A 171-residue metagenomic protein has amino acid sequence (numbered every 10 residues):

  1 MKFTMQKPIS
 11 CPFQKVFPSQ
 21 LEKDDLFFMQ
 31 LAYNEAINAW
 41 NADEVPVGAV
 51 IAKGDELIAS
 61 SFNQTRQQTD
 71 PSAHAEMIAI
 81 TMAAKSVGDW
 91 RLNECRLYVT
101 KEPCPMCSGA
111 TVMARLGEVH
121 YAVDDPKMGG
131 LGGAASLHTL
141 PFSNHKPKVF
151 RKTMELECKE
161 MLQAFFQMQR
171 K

Functional and structural regions predicted by a protein language model:
M1-A39, P103-K171: Zinc-dependent deaminase
A32, A36-A39, A49, A59 (+2 more regions): Small-residue (primarily alanine) positions within well-ordered alpha-helices, especially packing/interaction faces
D43-V47, N93: Short, basic and Ser/Thr-rich N-terminal targeting/leader segments
V47-D55: Short beta-strand scaffold segments in enzyme catalytic cores
I58-T65, K148: Short beta->alpha transition motifs characteristic of CBS
T65, V99, V123: Residues that line or immediately flank small-molecule/substrate-binding pockets and catalytic motifs
Q67-I78: A short, polar/charged loop-to-alpha-helix boundary motif
D89-K101: Immediate flanking context of iron-sulfur cluster ligation sites
